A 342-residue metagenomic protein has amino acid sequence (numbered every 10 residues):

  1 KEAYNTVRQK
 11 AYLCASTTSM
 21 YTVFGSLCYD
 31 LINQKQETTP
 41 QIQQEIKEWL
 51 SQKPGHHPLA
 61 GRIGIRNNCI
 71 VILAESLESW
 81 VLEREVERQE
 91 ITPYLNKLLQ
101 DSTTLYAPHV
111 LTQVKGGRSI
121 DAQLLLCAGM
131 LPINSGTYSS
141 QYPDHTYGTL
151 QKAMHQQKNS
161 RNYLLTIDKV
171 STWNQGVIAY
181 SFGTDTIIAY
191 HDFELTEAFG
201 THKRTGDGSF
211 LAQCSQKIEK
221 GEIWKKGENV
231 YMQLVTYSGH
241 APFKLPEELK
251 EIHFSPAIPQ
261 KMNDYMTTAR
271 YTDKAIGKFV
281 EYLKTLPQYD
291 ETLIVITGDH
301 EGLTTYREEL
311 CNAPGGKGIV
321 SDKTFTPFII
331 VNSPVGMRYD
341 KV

Functional and structural regions predicted by a protein language model:
K1-N33, K97: Transmembrane and membrane-interface helices of multi-pass, inner-membrane envelope-modifying transferases
Q9, T17-Y21, S26, I46 (+3 more regions): Generic intrinsically disordered, low-complexity segments enriched for polar/acidic and small residues
A11, S19, V23-L27, T38-T39 (+3 more regions): General structural signal for secondary-structure boundaries
S26-E48: Membrane-anchoring hydrophobic helices of lipid-metabolizing enzymes
K47-V342: Solvent-exposed soluble domains appended to multi-pass membrane proteins
